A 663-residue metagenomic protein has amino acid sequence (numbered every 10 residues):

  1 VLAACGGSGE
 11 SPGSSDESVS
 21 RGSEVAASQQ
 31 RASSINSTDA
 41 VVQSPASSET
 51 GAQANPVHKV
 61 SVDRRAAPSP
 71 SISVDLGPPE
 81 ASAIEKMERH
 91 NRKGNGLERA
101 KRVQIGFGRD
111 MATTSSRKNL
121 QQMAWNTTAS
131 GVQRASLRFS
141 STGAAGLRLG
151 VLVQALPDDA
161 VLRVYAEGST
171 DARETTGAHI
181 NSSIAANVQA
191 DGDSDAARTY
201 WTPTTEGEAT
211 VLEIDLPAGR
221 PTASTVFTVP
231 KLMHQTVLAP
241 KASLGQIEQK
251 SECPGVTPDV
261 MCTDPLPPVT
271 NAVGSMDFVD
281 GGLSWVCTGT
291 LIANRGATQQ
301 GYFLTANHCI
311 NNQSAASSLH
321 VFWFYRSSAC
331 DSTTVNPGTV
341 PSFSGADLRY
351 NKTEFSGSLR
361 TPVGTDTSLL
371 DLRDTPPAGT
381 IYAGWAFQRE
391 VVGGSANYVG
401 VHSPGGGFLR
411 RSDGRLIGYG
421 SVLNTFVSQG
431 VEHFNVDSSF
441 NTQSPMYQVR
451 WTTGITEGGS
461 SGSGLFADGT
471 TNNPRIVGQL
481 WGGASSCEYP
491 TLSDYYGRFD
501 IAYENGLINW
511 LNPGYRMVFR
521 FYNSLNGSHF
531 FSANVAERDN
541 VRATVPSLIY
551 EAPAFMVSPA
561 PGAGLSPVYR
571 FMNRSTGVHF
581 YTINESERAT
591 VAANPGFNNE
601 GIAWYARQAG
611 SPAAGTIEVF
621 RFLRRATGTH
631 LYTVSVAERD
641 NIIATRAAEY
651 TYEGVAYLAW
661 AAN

Functional and structural regions predicted by a protein language model:
A3-A4: C-terminal motif of bacterial Sec signal peptides marking the signal peptidase cleavage site
D16-R138, S182-A293: Protease-domain processing segments flanking chymotrypsin-fold serine proteases, especially trypsin-like
S141-R148: Extended extracellular/luminal ectodomain segments enriched in beta-structured repeat modules
P157-T170: Short, surface-exposed beta-strand/strand-loop-strand elements in extracellular ectodomains
T205-P445: Serine endopeptidase catalytic core focused on the charge-relay Asp
T290-Q300, G454-Q479: Catalytic nucleophile loop of clan PA
W481, P490-Y515, A648-N663: A recurrent domain-boundary module in secreted/ectodomain proteins
Y515-N663: Extracellular glycan-binding segments that recognize GlcNAc-based cell-wall polysaccharides
